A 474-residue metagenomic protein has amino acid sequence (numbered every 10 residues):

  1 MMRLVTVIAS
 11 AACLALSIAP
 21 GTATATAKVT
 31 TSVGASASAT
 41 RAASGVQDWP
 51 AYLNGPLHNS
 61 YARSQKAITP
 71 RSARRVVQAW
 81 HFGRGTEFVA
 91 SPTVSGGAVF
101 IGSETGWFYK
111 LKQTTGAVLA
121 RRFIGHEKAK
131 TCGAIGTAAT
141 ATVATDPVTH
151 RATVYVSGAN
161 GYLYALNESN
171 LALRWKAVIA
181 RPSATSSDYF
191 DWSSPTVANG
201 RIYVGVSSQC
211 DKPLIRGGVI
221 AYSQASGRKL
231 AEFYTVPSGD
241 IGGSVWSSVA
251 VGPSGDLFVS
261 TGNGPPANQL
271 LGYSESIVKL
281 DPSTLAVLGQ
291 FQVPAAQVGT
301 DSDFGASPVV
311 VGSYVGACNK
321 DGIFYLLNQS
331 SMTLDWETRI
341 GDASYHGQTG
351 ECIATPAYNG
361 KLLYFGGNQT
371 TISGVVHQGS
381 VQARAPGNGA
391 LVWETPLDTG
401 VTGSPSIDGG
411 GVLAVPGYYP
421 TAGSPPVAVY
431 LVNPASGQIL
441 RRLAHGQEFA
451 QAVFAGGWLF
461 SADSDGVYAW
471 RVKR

Functional and structural regions predicted by a protein language model:
M1-A27: Secretory targeting and sorting signals
V7, A23-V33, A37-R41, A141 (+1 more regions): N-terminal compositionally biased, intrinsically disordered segments and leader/signal-like regions
A9-C13, P56, R63, T114: N-terminal functional modules and adjacent low-complexity/disordered segments of proteins
P20-T30, G227, G389: Generic low-polarity alpha-helical segments
V29-P70, R474: Sequence/structural signature of beta-propeller modules and their immediately flanking N-terminal secretory/stalk
G45, S64-T86, V94-I101, G106-T137 (+7 more regions): Extracytoplasmic/lumenal domain signature
